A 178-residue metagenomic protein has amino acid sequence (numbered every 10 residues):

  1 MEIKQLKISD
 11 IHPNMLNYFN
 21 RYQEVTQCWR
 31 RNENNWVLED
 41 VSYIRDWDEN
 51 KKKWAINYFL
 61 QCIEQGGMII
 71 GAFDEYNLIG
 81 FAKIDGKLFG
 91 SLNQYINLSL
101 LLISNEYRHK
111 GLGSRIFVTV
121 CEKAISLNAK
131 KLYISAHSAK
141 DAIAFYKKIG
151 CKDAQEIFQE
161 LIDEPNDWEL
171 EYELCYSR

Functional and structural regions predicted by a protein language model:
D10-I11, Y18-Q94, S99, S104 (+1 more regions): Acetyl-CoA-dependent GNAT
L100-I103, H109-E122, K148: Conserved acetyl-CoA-binding loop-helix of GNAT-fold acetyltransferases
A124-H137: Conserved GNAT acetyl-CoA-binding A-motif
S135-A139, I149, E156-R178: C-terminal "cap" of GNAT-fold acetyltransferases
A142: Helix-turn-helix
F145-K147, C151: Conserved active-site tyrosine of GNAT-family acetyltransferases
